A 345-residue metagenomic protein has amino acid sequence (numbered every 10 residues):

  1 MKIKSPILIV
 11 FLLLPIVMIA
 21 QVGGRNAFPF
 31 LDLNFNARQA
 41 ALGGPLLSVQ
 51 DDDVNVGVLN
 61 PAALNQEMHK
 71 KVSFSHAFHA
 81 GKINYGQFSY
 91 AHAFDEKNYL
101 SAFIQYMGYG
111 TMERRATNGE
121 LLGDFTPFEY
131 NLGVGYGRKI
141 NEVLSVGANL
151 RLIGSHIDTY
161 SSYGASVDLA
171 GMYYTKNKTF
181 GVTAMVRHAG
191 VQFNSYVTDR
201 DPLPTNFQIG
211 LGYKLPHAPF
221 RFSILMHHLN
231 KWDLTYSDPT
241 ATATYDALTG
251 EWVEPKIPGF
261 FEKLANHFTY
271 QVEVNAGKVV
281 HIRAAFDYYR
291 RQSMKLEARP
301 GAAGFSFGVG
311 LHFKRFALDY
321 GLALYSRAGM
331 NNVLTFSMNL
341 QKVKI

Functional and structural regions predicted by a protein language model:
M1-G23, V272: Bacterial Sec-dependent N-terminal signal peptides
Q21-I345: Subset of outer-membrane beta-barrel
